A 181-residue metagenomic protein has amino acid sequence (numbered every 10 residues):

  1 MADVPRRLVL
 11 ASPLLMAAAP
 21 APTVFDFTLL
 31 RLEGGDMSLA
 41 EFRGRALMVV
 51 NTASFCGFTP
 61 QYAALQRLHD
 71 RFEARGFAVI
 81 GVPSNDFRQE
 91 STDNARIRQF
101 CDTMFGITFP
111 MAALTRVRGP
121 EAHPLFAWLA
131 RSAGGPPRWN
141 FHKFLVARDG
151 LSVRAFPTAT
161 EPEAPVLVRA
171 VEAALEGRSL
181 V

Functional and structural regions predicted by a protein language model:
M1-L14: N-terminal secretory signal peptides and thylakoid transit peptides that target proteins across membranes
A19, G44, T158-P162: A short acidic/small-residue loop/turn micro-motif
A19-A40, P60: N-terminal "domain-start" segment that seeds a small globular fold
D26, A113, A147: Terminal helix/beta-alpha structural elements that buttress the NAD(P)+-binding lobe
N51-F55: Amphipathic alpha-helical repeat scaffolds
F58-A122: Structural microenvironment flanking redox-active thiols in thiol-disulfide oxidoreductases
A127, S132-V181: Thiol-/selenol-based redox modules, centered on thioredoxin-like and closely related oxidoreductase domains
